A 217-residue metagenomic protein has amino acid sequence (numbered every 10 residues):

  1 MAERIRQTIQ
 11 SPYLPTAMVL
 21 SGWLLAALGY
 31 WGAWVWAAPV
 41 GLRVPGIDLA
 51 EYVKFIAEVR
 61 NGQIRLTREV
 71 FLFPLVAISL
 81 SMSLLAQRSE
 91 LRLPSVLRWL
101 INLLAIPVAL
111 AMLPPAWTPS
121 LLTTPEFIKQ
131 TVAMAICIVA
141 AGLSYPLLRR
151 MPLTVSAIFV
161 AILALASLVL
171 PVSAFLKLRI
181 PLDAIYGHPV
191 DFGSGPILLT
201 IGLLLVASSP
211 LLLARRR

Functional and structural regions predicted by a protein language model:
A2-R217: Compact integral membrane and secretory-pathway proteins
